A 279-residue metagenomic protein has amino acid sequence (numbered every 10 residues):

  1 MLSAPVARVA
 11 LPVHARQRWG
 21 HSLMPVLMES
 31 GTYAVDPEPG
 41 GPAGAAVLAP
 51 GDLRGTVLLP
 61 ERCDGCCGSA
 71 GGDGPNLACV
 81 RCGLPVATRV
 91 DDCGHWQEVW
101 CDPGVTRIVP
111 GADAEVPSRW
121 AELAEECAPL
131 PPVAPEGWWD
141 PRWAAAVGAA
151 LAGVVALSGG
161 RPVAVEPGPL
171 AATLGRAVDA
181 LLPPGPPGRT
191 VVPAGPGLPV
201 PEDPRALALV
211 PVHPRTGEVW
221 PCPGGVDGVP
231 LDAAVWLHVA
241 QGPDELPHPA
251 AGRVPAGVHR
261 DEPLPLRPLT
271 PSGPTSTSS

Functional and structural regions predicted by a protein language model:
M1-S69, T270, S279: An N-terminus-focused feature that recognizes amino-terminal "leader" regions
E61-G224, V229, A233-V235: Domain-exit/linker segments immediately C-terminal to small folded modules
P204-S279: Extended, amphipathic alpha-helical scaffolds
